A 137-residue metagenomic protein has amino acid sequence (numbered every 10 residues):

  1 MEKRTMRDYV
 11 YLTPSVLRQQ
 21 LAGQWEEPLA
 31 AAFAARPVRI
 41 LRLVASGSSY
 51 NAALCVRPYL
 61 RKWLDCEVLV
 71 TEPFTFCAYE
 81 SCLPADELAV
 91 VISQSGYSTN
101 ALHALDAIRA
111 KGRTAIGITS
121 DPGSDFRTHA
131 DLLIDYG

Functional and structural regions predicted by a protein language model:
M1-P37, A115: Cofactor-/ligand-binding subdomain signature composed of acidic, glycine-rich, tryptophan-containing flexible loops
R36-G137: Glycine-rich phosphate-binding loops that contact phosphosugars or nucleotide phosphates
